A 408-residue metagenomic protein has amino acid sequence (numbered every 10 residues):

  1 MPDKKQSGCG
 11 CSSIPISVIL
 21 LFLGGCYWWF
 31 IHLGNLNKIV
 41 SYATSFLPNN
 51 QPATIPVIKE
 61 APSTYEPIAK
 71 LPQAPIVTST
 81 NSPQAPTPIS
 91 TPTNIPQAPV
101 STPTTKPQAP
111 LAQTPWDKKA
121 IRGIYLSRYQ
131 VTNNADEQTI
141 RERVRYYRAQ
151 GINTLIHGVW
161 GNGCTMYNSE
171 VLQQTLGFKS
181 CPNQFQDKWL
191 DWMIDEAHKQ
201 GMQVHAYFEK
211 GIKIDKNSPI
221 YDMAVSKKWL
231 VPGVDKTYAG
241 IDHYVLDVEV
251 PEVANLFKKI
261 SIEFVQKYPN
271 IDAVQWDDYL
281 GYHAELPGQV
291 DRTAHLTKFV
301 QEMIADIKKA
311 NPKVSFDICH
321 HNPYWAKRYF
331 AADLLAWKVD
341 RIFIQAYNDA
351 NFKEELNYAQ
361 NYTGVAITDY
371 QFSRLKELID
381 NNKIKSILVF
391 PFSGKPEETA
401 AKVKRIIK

Functional and structural regions predicted by a protein language model:
I31, V339-K408: Substrate-binding cleft of secreted/luminal carbohydrate-active enzymes
L36, V40-P67, P107-T139, Y147 (+1 more regions): Boundary/entry segment of secreted carbohydrate-active catalytic domains
T114-E137, A206, G211-E263: Active-site-adjacent "subsite" loops/lids of carbohydrate-active enzymes
Q138-T165, P269-A273, R341: Catalytic domains of carbohydrate-active enzymes, especially glycoside hydrolases
I152-F185: Aromatic-lined carbohydrate-binding/catalytic grooves of carbohydrate-active enzymes
G158, Y238-V250, F257-Q289: Active-site groove signature of glycoside hydrolases
Q203-I212, Q275-W276, T293-A331, T363-Q371: Aromatic-lined carbohydrate-recognition surfaces of secreted/lumenal glycan-active proteins
S315-F352, I379: Substrate-binding cleft/loops of secretory-pathway carbohydrate-active enzymes
